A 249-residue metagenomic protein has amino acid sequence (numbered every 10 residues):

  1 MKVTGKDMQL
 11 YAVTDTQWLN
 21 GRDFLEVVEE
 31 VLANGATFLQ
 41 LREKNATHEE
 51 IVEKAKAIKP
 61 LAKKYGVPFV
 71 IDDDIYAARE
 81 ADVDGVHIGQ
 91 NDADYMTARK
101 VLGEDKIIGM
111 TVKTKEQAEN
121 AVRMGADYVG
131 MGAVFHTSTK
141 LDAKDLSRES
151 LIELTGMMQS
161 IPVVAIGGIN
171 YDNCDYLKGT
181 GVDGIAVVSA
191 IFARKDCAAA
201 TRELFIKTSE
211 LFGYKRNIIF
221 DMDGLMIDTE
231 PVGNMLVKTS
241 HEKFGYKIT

Functional and structural regions predicted by a protein language model:
M1-Y95, K100-Y128, A143-L146, E153 (+3 more regions): Conserved N-terminal beta1-alpha1 strand-loop-helix module at the mouth
T16, F135-T137: A short, flexible beta-alpha/helix-coil linker loop
G125, T180-D183: As written
M131, V164-I169, I185-S189: Glycine-rich beta-strand-to-loop/alpha-helix junction loops that act as flexible
V134-F135, D183, A190-I191, P231: Flexible glycine-rich beta->alpha loop in the catalytic core of nucleotide-sugar glycosyltransferases
S138-D142, V164: Short, glycine/charged-rich beta-strand-loop motifs at protein surfaces that mediate ligand recognition and catalysis
G167-G168, G181, D221-G224: Conserved phosphate-binding and hydrolysis motifs of nucleotide-dependent enzymes
Y214-T249: Active-site neighborhood of HAD-like aspartate-dependent phosphohydrolases
